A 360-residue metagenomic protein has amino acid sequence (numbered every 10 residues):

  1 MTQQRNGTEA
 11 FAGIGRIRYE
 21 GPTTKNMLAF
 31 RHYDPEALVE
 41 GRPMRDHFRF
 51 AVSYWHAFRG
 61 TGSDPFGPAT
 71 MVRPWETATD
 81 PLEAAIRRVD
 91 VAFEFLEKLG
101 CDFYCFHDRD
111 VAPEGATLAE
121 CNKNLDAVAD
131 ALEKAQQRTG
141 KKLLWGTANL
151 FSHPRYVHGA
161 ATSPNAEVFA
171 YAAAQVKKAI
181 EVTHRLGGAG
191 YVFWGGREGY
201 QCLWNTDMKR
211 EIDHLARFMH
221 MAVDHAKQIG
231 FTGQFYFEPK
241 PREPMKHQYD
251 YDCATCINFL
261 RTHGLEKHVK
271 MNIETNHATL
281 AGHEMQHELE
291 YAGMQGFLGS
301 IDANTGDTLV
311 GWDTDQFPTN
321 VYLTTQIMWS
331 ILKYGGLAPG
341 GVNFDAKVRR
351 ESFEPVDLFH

Functional and structural regions predicted by a protein language model:
T2-T70, P74-R87, E97-G100, E181 (+3 more regions): Histidine-acidic metal/acid-base catalytic patches
Q3-R5, E36-V39, R87-F95, D102-F103 (+2 more regions): Active-site acidic/histidine proton-transfer and metal-coordination neighborhood in alpha/beta enzyme cores
A57, V111-A112: Short active-site-proximal "capping" loops at secondary-structure junctions
D110, R197, P239-P241, T305-D307 (+1 more regions): Short, histidine-centered active-site or binding-site loop motifs used for metal coordination, general acid-base
